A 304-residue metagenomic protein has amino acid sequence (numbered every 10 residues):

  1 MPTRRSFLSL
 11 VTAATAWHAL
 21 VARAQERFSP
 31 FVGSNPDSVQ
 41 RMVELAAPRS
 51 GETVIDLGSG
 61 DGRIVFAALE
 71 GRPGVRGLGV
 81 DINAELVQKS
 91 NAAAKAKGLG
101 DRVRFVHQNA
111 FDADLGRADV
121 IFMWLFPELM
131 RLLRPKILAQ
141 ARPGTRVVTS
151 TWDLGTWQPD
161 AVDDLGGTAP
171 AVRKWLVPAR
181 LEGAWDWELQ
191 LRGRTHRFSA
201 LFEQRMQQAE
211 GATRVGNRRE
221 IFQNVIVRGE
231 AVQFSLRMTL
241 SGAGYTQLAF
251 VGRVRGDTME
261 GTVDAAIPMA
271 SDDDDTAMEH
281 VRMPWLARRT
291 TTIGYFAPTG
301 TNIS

Functional and structural regions predicted by a protein language model:
M1-T15: N-terminal secretory signal peptides and thylakoid transit peptides that target proteins across membranes
W17-P48: Class I SAM-dependent transferase core
G51-G58: Conserved class I S-adenosyl-L-methionine
G62-F66: Glycine-rich SAM-binding Motif I of class I
R76-D81: Conserved SAM-binding motif I beta-strand of class I
N91-A113: S-adenosyl-L-methionine
M130-R180: C-terminal substrate-binding/active-site "lid" region of AdoMet-derived donor-dependent transferases
L181-I293, T299-I303: Central antiparallel beta-sheet cores of small beta-barrel/beta-sandwich binding domains
